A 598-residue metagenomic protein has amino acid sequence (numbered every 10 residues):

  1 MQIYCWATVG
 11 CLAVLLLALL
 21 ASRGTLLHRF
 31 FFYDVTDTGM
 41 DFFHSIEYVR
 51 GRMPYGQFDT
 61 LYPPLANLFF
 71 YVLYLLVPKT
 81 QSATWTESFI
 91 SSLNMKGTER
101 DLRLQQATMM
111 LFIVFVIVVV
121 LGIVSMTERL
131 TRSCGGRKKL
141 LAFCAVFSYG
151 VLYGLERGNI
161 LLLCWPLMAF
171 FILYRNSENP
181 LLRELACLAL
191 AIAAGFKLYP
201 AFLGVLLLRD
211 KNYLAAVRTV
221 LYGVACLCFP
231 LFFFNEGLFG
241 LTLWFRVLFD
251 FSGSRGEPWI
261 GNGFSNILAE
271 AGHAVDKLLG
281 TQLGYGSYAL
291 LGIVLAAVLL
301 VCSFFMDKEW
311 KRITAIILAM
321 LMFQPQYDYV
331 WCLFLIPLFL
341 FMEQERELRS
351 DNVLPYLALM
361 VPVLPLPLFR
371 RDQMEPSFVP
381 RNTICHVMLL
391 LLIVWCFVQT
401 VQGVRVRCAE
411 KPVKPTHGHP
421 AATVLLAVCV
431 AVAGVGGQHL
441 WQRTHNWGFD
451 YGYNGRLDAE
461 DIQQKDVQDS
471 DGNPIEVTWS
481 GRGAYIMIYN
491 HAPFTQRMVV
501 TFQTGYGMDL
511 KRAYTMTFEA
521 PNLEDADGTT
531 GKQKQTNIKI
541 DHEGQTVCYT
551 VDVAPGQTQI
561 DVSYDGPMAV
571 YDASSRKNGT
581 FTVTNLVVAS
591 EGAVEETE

Functional and structural regions predicted by a protein language model:
M1-E178, L182-L185, Y213-Y329, E343: Primarily membrane-embedded glycan-assembly and transfer machineries that use lipid-linked glycans
D59-P63, M342-Q442: Aromatic-enriched
R183-L207, A315-M322: Membrane-interface alpha helices of multi-pass inner-membrane proteins
L198-D210, V220, W331-F334: Transmembrane-embedded, aromatic-rich helix segments that form part of the hydrophobic channel/pocket engaging
P420-T495, Q503-A513, N537, D565-E598: Glycan-recognition and processing domains
D509-D525: Short, surface-exposed beta-strand/strand-loop-strand elements in extracellular ectodomains
D527-P555: Extracellular carbohydrate recognition and processing domains and analogous Trp-centered ligand-binding platforms
D552-G566: Noncatalytic modules at the cell exterior or secretory-pathway interfaces, chiefly beta-strand-rich lectin/adhesion
